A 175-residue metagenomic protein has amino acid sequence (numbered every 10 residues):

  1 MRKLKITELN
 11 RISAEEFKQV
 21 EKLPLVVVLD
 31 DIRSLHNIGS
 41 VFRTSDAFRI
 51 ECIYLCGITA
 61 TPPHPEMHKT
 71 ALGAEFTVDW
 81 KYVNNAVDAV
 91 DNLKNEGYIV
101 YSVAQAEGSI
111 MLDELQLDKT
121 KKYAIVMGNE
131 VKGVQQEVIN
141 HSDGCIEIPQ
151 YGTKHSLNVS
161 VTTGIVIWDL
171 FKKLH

Functional and structural regions predicted by a protein language model:
M1-H175: Post-transcriptional modification and biogenesis factors for structured RNAs of the translation apparatus
